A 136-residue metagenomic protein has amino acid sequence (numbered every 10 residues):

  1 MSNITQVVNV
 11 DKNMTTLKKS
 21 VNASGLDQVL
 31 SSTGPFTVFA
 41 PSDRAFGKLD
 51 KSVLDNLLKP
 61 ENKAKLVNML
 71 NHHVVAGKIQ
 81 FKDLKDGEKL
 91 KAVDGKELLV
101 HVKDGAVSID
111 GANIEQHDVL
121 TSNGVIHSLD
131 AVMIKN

Functional and structural regions predicted by a protein language model:
M1-N136: Mature, structured domains of secreted/extracytosolic soluble proteins
